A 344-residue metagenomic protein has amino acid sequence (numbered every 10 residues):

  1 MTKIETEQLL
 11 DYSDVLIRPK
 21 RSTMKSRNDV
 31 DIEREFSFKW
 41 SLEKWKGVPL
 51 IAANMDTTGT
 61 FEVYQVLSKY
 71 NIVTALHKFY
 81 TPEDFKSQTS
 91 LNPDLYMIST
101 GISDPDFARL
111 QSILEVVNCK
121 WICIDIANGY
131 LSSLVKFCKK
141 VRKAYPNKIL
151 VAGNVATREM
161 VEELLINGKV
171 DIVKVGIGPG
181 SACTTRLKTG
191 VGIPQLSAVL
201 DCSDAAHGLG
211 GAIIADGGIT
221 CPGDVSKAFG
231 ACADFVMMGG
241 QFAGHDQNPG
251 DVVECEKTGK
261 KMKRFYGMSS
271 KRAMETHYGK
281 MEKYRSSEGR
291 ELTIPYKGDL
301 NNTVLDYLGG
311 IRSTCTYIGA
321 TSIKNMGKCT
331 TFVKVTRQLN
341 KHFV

Functional and structural regions predicted by a protein language model:
M1-A212, G240-H245: Active-site entrance/lid segments in N-terminal catalytic domains of soluble metabolic enzymes
M1-N28, G168, G190-A215, I219-V344: Alpha/beta catalytic cores of nucleotide-metabolism and tRNA/nucleoside-modifying enzymes
